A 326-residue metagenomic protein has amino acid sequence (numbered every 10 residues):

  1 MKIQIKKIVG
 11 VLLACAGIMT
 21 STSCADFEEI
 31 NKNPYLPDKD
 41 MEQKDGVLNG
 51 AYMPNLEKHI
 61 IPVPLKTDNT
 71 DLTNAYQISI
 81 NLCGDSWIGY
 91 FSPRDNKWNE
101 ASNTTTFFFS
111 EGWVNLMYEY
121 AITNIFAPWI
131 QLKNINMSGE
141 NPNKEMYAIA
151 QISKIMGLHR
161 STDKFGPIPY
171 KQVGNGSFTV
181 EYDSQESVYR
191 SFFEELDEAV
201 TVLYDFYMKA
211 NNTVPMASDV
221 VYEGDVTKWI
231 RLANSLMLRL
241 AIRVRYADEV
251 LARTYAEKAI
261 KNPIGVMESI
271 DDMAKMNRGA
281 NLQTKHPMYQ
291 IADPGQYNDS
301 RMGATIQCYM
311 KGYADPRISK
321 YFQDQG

Functional and structural regions predicted by a protein language model:
M1-K32: Bacterial Sec-dependent N-terminal signal peptides
A16-G17, L65, E249, Q325: Alpha-helical transmembrane segments and their juxtamembrane interfaces
C24-G89, M137: Membrane-proximal, proline-rich intrinsically disordered regions
Q43-V47, P93-G326: Structured, solvent-exposed acidic/aromatic patches
